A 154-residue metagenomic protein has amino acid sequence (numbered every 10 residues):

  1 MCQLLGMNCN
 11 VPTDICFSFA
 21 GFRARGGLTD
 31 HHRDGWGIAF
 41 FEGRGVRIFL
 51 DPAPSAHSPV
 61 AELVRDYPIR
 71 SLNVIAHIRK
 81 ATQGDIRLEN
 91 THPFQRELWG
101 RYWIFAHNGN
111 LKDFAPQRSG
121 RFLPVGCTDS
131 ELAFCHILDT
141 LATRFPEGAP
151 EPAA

Functional and structural regions predicted by a protein language model:
M1-P59, V74: Extreme N-terminus nucleophile/cap motif
C2, W103-D113: Conserved beta-strand-loop-short alpha-helix elements that form and flank the Mn2+/Mg2+-coordinating active site
M7-N10, H77-K80, H107-N108: Fold-independent oxyanion-binding glycine-rich loops and adjacent beta-strand/coil segments at enzyme active sites
I15-C16, I48, G84-I86, D113-P116: Short helix/loop capping segments that flank catalytic or ligand/cofactor-binding pockets
I38, G109, A133: Residue-level signal for inorganic ion chemistry
P52-V64, I78-G100, Q117-G120: Short acidic (Asp/Glu) patches
R70-S71, W99-R101: Short coil/turn connectors at secondary-structure junctions
K112-A154: Short histidine
